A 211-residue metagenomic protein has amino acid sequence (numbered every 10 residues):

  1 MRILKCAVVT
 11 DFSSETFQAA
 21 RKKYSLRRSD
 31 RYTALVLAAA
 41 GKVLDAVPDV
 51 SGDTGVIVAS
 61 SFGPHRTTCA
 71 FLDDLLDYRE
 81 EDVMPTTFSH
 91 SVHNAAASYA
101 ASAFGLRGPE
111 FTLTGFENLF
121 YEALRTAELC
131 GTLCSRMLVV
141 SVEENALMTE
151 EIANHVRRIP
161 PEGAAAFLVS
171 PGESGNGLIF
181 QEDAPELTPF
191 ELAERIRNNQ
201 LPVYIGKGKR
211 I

Functional and structural regions predicted by a protein language model:
M1-E122, L129-I211: Conserved "HGTGT" condensation-loop signature of ketosynthase/thiolase-family condensing enzymes that catalyze
